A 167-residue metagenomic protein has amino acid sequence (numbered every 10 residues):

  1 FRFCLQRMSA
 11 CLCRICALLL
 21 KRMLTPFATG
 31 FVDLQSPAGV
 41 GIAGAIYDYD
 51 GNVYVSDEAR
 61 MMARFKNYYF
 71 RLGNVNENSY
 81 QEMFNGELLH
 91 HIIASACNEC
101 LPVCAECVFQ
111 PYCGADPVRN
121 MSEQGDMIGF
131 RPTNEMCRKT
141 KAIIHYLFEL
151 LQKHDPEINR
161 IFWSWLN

Functional and structural regions predicted by a protein language model:
F1-F27, A59-A105: C-terminal accessory region of radical SAM enzymes
V32-S36: Charge-patterned, long linear interaction tracts outside catalytic cores
A38-G41: Short, small/polar residue-rich loop motifs at catalytic or cofactor-binding pockets
D48: Short, acidic, Ser/Thr-enriched surface-loop or helix-capping motifs
M61-R64, F70, V75, C97-N167: Radical SAM enzyme core and accessory elements
